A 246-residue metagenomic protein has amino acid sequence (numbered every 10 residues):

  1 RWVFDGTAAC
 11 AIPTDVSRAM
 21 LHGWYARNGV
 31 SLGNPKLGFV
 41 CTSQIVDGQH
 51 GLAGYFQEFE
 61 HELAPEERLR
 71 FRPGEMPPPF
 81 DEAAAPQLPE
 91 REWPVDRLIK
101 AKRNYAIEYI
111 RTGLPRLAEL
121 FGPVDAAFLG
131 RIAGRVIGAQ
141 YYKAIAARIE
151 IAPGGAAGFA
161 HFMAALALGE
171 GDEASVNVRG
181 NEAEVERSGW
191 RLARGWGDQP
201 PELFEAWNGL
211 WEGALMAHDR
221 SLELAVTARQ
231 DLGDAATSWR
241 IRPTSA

Functional and structural regions predicted by a protein language model:
R1: Surface-exposed ligand-recognition segments of extracellular binding domains, strongest in the long/variable loop
F4-M20, V30, N34-G51, Y55-A246: N-terminal accessory segment detector
